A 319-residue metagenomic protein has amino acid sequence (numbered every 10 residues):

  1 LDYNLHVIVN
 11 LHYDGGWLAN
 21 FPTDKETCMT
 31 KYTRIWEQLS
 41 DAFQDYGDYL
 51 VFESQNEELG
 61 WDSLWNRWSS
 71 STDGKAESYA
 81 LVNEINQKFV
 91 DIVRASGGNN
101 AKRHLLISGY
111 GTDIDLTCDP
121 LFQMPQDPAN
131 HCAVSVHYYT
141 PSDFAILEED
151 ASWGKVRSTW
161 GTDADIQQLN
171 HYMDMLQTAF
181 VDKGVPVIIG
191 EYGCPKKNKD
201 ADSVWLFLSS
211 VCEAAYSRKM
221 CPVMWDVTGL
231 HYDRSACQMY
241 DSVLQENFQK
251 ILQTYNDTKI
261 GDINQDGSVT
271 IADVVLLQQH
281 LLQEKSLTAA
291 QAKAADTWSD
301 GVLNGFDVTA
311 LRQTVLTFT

Functional and structural regions predicted by a protein language model:
L1-G47: Substrate-binding cleft of extracellular glycoside hydrolase catalytic domains
L5-G16, D48-S54, I188-E191, M224-W225: Short beta-strand segments at enzyme active-site cores
Y13-T30, G60-G74, S203, D233-S242: Surface-exposed, active-site-proximal loop segments in enzymatic domains
G15-A19, I114-D115, P195-K199: Short, solvent-exposed loop/turn segments at secondary-structure junctions
T27, K31-R34, Q38, E84 (+11 more regions): Extracytoplasmic/secreted proteins, especially bacterial periplasmic and envelope-associated proteins
M29-T162, D174-C194, S217-M220: Active-site region of glycoside hydrolase catalytic domains
D163-L252: Substrate-binding cleft of secreted/luminal carbohydrate-active enzymes
D257-T319: Cellulosome-associated attachment modules in secreted, modular CAZymes
